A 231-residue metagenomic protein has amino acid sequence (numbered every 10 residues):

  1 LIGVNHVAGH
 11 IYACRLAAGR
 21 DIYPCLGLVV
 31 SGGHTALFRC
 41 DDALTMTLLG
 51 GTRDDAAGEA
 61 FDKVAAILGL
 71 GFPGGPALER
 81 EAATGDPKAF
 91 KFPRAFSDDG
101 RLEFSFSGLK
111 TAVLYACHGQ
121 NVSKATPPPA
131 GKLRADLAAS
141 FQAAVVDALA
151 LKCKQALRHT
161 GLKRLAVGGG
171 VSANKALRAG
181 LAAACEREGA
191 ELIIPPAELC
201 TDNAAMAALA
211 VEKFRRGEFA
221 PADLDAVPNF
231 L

Functional and structural regions predicted by a protein language model:
G3, L165, L181-A207: Conserved phosphate-binding/catalytic loops in two-lobed NTP-binding clefts
V4-L26, A210: Conserved phosphate-binding catalytic cores of ATP/NTP-utilizing and phosphoryl-transfer enzymes
N5-A8, G19, D42-D86, K110-Q120: Glycine-rich phosphate-binding loop plus the immediately following alpha-helix
H10-A13, P195-L231: Glycine-rich phosphate-binding/hydrolytic loop that grips phosphoryl groups
Y12, G27-V29, T35-R39: Short beta-strand scaffold segments in enzyme catalytic cores
S31, L165-N174: Glycine-rich beta-strand-to-loop/alpha-helix junction loops that act as flexible
R80-L165, K175-E188, R215-E218: A contiguous, well-structured pocket-lining segment that forms one wall/lid of small-molecule binding clefts in soluble
